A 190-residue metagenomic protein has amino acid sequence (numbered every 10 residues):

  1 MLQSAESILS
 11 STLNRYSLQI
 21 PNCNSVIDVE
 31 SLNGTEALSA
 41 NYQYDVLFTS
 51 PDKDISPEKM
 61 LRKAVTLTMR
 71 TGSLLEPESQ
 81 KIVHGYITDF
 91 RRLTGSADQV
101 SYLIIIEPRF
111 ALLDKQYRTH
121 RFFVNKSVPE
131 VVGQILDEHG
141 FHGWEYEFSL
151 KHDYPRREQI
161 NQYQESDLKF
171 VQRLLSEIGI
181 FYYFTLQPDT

Functional and structural regions predicted by a protein language model:
M1-T190: Amphipathic alpha-helical and helix-coil boundary elements used as assembly and membrane-proximal scaffolds
